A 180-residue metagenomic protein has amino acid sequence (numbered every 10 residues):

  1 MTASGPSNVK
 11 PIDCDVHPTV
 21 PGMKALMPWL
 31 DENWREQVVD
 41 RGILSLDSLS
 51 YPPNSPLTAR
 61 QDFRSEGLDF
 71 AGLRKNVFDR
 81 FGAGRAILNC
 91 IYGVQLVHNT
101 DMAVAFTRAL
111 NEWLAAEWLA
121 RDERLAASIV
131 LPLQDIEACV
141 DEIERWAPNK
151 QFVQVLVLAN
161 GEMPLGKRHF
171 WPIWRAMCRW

Functional and structural regions predicted by a protein language model:
M1-W180: Helix-coil boundary/capping segments in enzymes
